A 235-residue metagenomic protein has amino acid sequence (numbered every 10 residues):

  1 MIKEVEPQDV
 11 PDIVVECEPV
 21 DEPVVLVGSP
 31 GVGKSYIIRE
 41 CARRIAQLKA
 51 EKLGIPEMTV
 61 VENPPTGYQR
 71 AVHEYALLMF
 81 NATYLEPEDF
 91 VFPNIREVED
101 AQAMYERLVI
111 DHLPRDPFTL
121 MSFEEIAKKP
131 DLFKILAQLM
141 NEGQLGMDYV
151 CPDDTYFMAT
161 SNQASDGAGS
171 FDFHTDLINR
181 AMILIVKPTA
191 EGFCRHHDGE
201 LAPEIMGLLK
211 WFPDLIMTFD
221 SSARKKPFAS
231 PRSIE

Functional and structural regions predicted by a protein language model:
M1-D214: AAA+ P-loop NTPase catalytic core and its hallmark functional loops
M217-E235: C-terminal helical "lid" subdomain and adjoining coupling/linker elements of P-loop NTPases
